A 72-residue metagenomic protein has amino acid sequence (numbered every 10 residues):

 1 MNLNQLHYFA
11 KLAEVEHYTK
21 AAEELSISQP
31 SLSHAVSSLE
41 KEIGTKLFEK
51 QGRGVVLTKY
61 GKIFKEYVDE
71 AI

Functional and structural regions predicted by a protein language model:
N2-Q5, Q29, G61, V68: The N-cap/first-turn positions of alpha helices within or immediately adjacent to helix-turn-helix DNA-binding domains
L6-A13, T58, K65: Hydrophobic residues on short alpha-helical segments
A10-S26: Short helix-boundary/capping micro-motifs
E23-E24, K41, K62: Alpha-helical residues within the helix-turn-helix
A35: Residues in the recognition helix of alpha-helical DNA-binding motifs
E40-L57: A short LG(V/I)-centered, amphipathic sequence patch enriched for acidic residue(s) preceding the LG motif
E42-I43, F64-I72: Alpha-helical linker/hinge and terminal dimerization helices associated with HTH transcriptional regulators
